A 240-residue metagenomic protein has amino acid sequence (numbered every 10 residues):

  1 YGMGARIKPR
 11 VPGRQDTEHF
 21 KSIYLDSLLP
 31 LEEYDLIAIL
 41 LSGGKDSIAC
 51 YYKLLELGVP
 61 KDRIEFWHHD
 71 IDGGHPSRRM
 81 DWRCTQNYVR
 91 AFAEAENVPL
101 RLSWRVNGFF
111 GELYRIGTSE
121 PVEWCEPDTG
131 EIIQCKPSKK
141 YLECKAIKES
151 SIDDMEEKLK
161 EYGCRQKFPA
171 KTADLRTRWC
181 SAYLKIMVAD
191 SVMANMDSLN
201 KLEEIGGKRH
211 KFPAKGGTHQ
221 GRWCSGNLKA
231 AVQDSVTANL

Functional and structural regions predicted by a protein language model:
Y1-L240: ATP-dependent adenylation/nucleotidyltransferase module used to activate substrates
